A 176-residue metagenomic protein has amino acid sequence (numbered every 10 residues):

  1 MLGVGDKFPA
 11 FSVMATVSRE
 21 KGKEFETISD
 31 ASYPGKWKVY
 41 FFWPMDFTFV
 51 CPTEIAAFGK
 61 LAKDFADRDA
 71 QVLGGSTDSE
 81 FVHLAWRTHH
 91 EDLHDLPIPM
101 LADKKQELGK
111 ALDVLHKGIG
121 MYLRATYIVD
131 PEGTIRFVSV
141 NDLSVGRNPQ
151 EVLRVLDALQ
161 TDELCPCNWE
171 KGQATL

Functional and structural regions predicted by a protein language model:
M1-L176: Chalcogenol-based redox active-site neighborhoods
